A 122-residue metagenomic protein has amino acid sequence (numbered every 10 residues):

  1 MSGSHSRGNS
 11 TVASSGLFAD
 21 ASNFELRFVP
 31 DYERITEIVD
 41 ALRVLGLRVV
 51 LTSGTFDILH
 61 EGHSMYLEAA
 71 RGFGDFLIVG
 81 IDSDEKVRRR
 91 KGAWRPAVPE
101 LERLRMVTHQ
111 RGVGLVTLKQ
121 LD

Functional and structural regions predicted by a protein language model:
S2-D122: Nucleotidyltransferase catalytic core that binds NTPs
